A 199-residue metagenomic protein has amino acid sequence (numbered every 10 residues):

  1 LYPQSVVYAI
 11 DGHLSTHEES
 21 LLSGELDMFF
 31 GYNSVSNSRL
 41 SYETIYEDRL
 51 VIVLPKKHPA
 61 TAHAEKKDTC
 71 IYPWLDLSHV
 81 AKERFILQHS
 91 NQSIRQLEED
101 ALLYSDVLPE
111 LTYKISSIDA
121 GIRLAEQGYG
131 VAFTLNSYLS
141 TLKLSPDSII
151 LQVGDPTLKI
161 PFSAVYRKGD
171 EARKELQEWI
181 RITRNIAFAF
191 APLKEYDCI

Functional and structural regions predicted by a protein language model:
L1-S38, I115: Central regulatory/effector-binding core of bacterial HTH transcription factors
Y2-Y8, L108-T112, P161-S163: Residues at or immediately flanking beta-strands
V6, G24-E25, T44, H79 (+5 more regions): Conserved functional loop/turn residues at catalytic and ligand-binding sites
S15, K57, Q92, D119 (+1 more regions): Alpha-helix/helix-capping structural signal
E19-S20, T44, H79, A101 (+1 more regions): Well-formed, non-transmembrane alpha-helical positions, independent of function
L21-G31, L50, V107, A125-A132 (+1 more regions): Alpha-to-beta junction loops
S38-T44, D48, L75, D119-G169: Beta-alpha-beta core module
A62, D68-L77, A81-S105, A172-R181 (+1 more regions): Secondary-structure junction motif
